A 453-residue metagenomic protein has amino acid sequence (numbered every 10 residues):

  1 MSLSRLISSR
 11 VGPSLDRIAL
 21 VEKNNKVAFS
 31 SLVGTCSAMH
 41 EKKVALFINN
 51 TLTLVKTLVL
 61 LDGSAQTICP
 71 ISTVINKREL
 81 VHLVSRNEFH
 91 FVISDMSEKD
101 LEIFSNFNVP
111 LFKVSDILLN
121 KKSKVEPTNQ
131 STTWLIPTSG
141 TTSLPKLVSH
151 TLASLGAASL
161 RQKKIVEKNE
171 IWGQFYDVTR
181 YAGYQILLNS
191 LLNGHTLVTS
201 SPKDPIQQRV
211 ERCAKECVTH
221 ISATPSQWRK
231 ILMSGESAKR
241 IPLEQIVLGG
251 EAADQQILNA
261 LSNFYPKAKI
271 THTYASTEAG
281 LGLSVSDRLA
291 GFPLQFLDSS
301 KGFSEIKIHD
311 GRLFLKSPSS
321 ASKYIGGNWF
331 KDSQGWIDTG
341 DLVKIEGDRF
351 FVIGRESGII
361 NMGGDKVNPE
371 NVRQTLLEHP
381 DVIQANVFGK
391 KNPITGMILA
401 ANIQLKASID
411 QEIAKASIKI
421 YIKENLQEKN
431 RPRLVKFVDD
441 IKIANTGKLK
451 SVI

Functional and structural regions predicted by a protein language model:
L3-E41, L80-V81, H150-A153: Conserved AMP-binding/adenylate-forming core of the ANL superfamily
N25, T35-I75, Q174-V178, K366 (+1 more regions): Conserved AMP-binding/adenylate-forming
T133-L160: Conserved AMP-binding A3 loop
G156-I171, T179-H220: Conserved AMP-binding/adenylation subdomain of ANL enzymes
H220, M233-F292: Gly/Ser/Thr-rich phosphate-binding loop
I221, S317, L342-N430: AMP-binding/adenylate-forming catalytic core of the ANL superfamily
K307-G335, D365-V367: Conserved ATP/PPi-binding loop(s) of AMP-dependent carboxylate-activating enzymes
E424-K448: AMP-binding/adenylate-forming catalytic domain of the ANL superfamily
